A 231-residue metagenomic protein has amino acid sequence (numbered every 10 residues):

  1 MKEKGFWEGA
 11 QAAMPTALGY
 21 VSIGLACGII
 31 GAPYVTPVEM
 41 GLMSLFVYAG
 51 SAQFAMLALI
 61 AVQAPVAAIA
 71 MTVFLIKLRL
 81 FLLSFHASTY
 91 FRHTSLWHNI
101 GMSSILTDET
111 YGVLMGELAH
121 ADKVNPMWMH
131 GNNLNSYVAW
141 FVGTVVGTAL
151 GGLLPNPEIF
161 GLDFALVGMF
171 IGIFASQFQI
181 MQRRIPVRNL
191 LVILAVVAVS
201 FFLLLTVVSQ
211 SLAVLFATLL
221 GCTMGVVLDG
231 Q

Functional and structural regions predicted by a protein language model:
M1-A49, M56-V73: Helix-loop-helix hairpins and the membrane-proximal interhelical loops of multi-pass alpha-helical transport proteins
M1-E8, I30-V38, A61-A67, R92-W97 (+4 more regions): Short juxtamembrane and helix-loop transition motifs at transmembrane-helix boundaries in membrane proteins
M40-M43, F54, I69-A70, W97-G101 (+3 more regions): Alpha-helical transmembrane segments and their helix-entry boundary regions
A52-L59, F81-S88, I173-I180, T206-V207 (+1 more regions): Juxtamembrane membrane-interface segments at transmembrane alpha-helix termini
M71-D163: Helix-loop-helix junctions within the multi-pass membrane cores of secondary transporters/permeases
P126-L215, T223, V227: Membrane-embedded alpha-helical modules
